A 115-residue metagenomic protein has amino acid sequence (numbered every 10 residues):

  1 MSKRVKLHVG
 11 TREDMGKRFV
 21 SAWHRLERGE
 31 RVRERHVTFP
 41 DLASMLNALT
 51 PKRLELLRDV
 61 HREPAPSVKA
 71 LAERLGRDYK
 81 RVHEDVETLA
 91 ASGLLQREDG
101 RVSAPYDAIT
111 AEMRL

Functional and structural regions predicted by a protein language model:
M1-L26: General nucleic-acid-binding
R28-E55: Short alpha-helical segments that sit at the start of domains
A43-T50, S67, R97-L115: Short, cationic-aromatic polyanion-contact patches
P51-A65: Short amphipathic alpha-helical interface segments
K69-L75: A short acidic, leucine-rich amphipathic alpha-helix
L71, V82, V86-A90: Basic amphipathic alpha-helical segments that dock to polyanions
G93: Glycine-centered, phosphate/nucleic-acid-interacting loop/turn motifs that mediate DNA/RNA or nucleotide
